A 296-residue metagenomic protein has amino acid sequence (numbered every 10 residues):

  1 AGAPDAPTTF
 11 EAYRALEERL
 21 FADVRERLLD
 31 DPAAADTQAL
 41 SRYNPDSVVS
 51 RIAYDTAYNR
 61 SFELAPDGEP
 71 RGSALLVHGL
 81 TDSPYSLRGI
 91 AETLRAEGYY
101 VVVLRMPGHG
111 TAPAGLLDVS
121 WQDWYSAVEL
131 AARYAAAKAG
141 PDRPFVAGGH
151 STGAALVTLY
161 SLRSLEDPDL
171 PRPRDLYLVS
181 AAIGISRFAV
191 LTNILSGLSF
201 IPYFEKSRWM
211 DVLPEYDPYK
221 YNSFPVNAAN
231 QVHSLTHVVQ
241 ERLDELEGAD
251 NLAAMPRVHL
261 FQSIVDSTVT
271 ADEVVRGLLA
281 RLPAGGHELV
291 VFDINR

Functional and structural regions predicted by a protein language model:
A1-S73: Flexible, membrane-associating and regulatory peripheral segments of lipid-active enzymes
R51-G110: Short, surface-exposed "cap/lid" segments of acyl-processing enzymes
E63-G68, K220-R296: Serine-hydrolase catalytic core
R88, T158-L162: Short, hydrophobic alpha-helix immediately C-terminal to the catalytic nucleophile
A112-P144: Catalytic nucleophile-loop/oxyanion-hole region of alpha/beta-hydrolase and closely related hydrolase-like folds
A147-G149, V179, F261: Short beta-strand immediately N-terminal to the catalytic nucleophile in serine-hydrolase-like folds
G148-V157: Gly/Ala-rich beta-loop-alpha elbow adjacent to hydrolase catalytic centers
L176-F188, I294: Active-site nucleophile loop of the alpha/beta-hydrolase fold
